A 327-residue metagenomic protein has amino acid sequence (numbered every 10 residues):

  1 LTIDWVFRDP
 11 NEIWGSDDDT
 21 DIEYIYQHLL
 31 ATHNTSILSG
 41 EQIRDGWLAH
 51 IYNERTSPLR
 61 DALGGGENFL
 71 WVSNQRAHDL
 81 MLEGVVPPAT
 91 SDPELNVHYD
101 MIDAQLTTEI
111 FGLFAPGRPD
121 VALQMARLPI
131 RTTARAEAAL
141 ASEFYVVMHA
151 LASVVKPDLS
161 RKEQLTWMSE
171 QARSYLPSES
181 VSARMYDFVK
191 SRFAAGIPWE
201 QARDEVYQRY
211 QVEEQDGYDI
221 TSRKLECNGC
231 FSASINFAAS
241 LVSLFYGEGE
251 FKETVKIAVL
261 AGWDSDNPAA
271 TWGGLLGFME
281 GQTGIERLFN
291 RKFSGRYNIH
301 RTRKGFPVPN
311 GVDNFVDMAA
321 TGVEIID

Functional and structural regions predicted by a protein language model:
L1, A134-E137, E143-V146, A150 (+1 more regions): Catalytic phosphate/nucleotide-handling subdomain of diverse soluble enzymes
L1, S39-L48, L123-L128, K162-R173 (+2 more regions): Beta-strand segments within the central parallel beta-sheet cores of soluble alpha/beta enzyme folds
V6-D9, W14, T20, Y26-L59 (+5 more regions): N-terminal leader/propeptide and maturation segments of large enzyme subunits in energy/redox metabolism and hydrolases
E12-D18, I22, Q27-R131, R135-A139: Active-site cavity-forming subdomains of large catalytic enzyme subunits
D18-Y26, M101-Q105, A141-F144, A233-A239 (+1 more regions): Catalytic-loop motifs flanking and including active-site residues across diverse enzymes
L38, Q42, V121, L140 (+4 more regions): Alpha-helix N-cap and coil->helix boundary residues
S73-M101, T108-R118, R127-T132, V146-G262: Accessory "access/gating" subregions that flank catalytic or transport cores
E179, A183-E226, M279-D327: Acidic, carboxylate-rich catalytic segments that either coordinate divalent cations
